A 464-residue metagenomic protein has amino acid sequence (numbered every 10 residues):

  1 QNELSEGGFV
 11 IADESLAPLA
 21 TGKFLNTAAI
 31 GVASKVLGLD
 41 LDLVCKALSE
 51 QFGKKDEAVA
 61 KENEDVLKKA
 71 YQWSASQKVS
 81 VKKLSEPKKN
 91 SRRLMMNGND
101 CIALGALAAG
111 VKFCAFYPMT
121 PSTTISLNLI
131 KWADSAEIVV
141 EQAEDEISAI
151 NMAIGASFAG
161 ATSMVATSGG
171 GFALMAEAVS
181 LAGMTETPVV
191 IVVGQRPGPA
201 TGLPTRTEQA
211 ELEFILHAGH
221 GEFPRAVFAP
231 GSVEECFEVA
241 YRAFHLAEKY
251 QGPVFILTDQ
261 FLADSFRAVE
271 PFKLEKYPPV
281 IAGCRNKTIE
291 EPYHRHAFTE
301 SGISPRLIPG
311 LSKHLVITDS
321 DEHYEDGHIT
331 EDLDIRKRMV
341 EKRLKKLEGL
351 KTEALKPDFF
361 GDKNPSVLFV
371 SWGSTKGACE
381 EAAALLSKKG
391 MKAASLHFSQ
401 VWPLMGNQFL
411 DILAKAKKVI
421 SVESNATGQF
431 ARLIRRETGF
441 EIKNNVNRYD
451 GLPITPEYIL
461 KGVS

Functional and structural regions predicted by a protein language model:
Q1-A109, F113-A115: Active-site cofactor/cluster-binding pocket
Q1-S15, A182, E186, F430-N447: A short, gly/pro- and small-residue-rich
E3-S5, A17-P18, T123, I147-I150 (+7 more regions): Short gly/pro/ser/thr-enriched loop/turn and capping motifs at secondary-structure boundaries
S5-F9, V79, N90, A109-C114 (+10 more regions): Short coil/turn connectors at secondary-structure junctions
L43-V44, D56-D65, Q77-E86, F116-Y117 (+3 more regions): Flexible, glycine/charged-enriched surface loops at secondary-structure junctions
F52, S76-S91, A106-V111, I130-A136 (+4 more regions): Gly-rich Lys/Arg/Thr-decorated short loops/hinges at beta-loop-alpha junctions or inter-strand turns that position
M95-A103, L107-A109, V239, F244-S464: Flexible, low-complexity linker and terminal segments
F113, T120-H217, A226-A247: Thiamine diphosphate
